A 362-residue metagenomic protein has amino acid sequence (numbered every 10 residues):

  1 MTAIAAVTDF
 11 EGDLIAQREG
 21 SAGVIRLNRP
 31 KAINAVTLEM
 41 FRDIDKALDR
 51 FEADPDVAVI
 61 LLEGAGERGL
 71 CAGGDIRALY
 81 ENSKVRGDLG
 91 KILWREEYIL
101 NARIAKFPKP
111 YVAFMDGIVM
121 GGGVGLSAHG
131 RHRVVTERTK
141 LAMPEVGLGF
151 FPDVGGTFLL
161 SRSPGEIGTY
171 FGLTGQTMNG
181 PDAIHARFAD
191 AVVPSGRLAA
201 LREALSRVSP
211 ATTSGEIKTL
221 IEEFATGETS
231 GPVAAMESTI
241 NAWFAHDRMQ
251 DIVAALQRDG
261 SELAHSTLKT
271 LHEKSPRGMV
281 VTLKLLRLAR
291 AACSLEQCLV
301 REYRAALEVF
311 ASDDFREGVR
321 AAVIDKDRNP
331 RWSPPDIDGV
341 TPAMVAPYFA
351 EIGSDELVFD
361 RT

Functional and structural regions predicted by a protein language model:
M1-E63, A102, D360-T362: Conserved CoA-thioester-binding segment of acyl-CoA-metabolizing enzymes
I25, L62, D75, L126-S127 (+3 more regions): Hydrophobic/aromatic residues within transmembrane alpha-helices of multi-pass small-molecule transporters
G64-E96, G149: Glycine- (often His-adjacent) and acidic-residue-rich active-site loop that binds/positions the CoA thioester
I104-L148, Y170-Q176, G180: Glycine-rich beta-to-alpha active-site loop
G130-D153, R187-R202: Gly/Pro- and small hydrophobic-enriched strand-loop and loop-to-helix capping segments that sit at the rims
T157-E166: Hydrophobic, secondary-structure "cap" segments at the distal end of domains
F188-K274: Amphipathic alpha-helical blocks and their helix-capping loop/short-beta junctions
A305, D313, E317-T362: C-terminal amphipathic alpha-helical interaction region
